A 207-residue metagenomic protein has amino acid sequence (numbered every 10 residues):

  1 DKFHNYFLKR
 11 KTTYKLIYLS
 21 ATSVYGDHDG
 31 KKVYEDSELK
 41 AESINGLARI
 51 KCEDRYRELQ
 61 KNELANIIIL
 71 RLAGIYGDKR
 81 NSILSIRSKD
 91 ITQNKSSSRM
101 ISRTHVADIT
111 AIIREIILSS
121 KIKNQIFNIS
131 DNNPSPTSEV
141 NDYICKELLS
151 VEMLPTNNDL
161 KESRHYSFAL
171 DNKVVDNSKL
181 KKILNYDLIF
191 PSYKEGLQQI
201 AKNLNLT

Functional and structural regions predicted by a protein language model:
H4-I44: Conserved Rossmann-fold NAD(P)-dependent oxidoreductase catalytic core, especially the SDR/UDP-sugar
D29-I69: Catalytic helix-loop patch of NAD(P)-dependent Rossmann-fold dehydrogenases
A41-S43, A73-G74, D78, S96-V106: Glycine-rich "substrate-gating" loop/helix at the edge of Rossmann-like oxidoreductase active sites
I50, E63-N66, I75-S88, N94 (+2 more regions): Glycine/proline-rich active-site loop of Rossmann-fold NAD(P)-dependent oxidoreductases
I112, S119-H165: Mid/C-terminal beta-alpha module of Rossmann-like enzyme folds, strongest in SDR-family dehydrogenases/epimerases
P136-D142, K161-D187: Conserved C-terminal active-site "lid" loop/helix of NAD(P)H-dependent oxidoreductases that clamps the redox cofactor
S192-T207: Amphipathic terminal alpha-helices
